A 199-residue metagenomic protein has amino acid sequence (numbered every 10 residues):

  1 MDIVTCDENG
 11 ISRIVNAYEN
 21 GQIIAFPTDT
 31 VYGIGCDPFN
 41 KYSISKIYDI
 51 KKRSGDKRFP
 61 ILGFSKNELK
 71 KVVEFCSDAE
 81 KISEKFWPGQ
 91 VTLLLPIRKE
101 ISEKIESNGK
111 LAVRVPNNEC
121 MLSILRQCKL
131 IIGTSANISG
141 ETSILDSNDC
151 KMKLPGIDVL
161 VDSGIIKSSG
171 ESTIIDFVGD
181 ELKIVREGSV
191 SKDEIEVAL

Functional and structural regions predicted by a protein language model:
M1-L199: Active-site-adjacent structural elements in enzyme catalytic cores
